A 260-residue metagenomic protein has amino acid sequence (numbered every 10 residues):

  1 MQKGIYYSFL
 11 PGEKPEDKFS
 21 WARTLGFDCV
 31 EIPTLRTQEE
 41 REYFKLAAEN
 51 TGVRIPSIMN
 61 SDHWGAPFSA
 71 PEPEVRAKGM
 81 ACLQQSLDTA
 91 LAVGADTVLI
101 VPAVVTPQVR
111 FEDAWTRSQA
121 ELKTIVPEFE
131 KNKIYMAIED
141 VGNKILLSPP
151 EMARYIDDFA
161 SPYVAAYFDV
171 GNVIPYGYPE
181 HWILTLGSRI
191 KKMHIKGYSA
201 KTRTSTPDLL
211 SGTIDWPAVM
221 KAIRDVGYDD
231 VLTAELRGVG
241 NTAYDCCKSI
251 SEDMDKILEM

Functional and structural regions predicted by a protein language model:
M1-L91, S161, S188, A200 (+1 more regions): N-terminal pre-domain/capping segments
Q2-Y7, V30-I32, I55-N60, V98-I100 (+4 more regions): Hydrophobic faces of well-ordered beta-strands that scaffold small-molecule active sites in alpha/beta enzyme cores
S8-P15, E31-Y43, P67-F68, T106-V109 (+5 more regions): Acidic-and-aromatic substrate-binding clefts and catalytic sites of carbohydrate-active enzymes
E13, R23, I58, K123-T213 (+1 more regions): Acidic/histidine-rich catalytic cores of soluble enzymes
F19, R41-K45, L83-D88, Q119-V126 (+5 more regions): Generic structural signal for well-ordered alpha-helices, preferentially at hydrophobic/aromatic core positions
N50, S69-A165, P175: Active-site acidic/histidine proton-transfer and metal-coordination neighborhood in alpha/beta enzyme cores
E72-G79, F111-A114, S118, W182 (+3 more regions): Residue-level preference for long, well-ordered alpha-helices that form the structural scaffold of enzyme catalytic
I214-V219, V226, V231-L232: H/E-rich (His + Asp/Glu) clusters that bind or coordinate divalent metals
